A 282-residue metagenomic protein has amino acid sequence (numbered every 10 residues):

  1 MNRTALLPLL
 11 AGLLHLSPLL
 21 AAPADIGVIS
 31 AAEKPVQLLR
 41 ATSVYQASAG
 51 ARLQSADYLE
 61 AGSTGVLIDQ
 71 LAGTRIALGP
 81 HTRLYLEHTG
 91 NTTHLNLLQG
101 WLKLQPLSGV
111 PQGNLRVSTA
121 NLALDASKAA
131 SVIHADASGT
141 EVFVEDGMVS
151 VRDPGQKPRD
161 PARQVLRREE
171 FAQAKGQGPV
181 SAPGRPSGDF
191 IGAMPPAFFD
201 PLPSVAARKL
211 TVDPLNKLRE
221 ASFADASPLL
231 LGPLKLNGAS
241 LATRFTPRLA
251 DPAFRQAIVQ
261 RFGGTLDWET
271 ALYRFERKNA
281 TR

Functional and structural regions predicted by a protein language model:
M1-A5: Positively charged n-region of N-terminal signal peptides that target proteins for export
L7-S17: Bacterial N-terminal signal peptides
L16-S17, L104, A271: Enriched - but not universal
L19, L249, R277-N279: Generic alpha-helical secondary structure signal
A22-F171, K175-R261: Flexible, surface-exposed loop/linker segments and immediately adjacent secondary-structure boundaries
G263-R282: Short, low-complexity, Pro/Ser/Thr/Gly-rich segments in the mature regions of secreted, periplasmic
